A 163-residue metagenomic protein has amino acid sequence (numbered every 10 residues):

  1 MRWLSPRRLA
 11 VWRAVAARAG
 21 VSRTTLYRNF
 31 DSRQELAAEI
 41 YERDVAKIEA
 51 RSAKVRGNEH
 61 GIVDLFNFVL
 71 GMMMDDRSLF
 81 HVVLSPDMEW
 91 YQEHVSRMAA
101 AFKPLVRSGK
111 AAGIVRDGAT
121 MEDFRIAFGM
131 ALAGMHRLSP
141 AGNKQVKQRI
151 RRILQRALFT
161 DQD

Functional and structural regions predicted by a protein language model:
M1-A14: Short, amphipathic alpha-helix enriched in basic
R13-R18, L26: Append "Primarily bacterial transcriptional regulators
A19-G20, D31: Central "turn" residue of the DNA-binding helix-turn-helix
F30, E35-D44: Alpha-helical DNA-contacting segments of helix-turn-helix folds
E39, K47-D75, W90-Y91: Hydrophobic alpha-helical connector segments
G71-P104, M135-R137: Short secondary-structure transition hinges
E93, A111-I126, G142-Q145: All-alpha amphipathic helical-bundle segments outside canonical DNA-binding/catalytic cores that form hydrophobic
A99-A112, R137-D163: C-terminal peripheral helix-coil segments that are non-catalytic and often amphipathic
